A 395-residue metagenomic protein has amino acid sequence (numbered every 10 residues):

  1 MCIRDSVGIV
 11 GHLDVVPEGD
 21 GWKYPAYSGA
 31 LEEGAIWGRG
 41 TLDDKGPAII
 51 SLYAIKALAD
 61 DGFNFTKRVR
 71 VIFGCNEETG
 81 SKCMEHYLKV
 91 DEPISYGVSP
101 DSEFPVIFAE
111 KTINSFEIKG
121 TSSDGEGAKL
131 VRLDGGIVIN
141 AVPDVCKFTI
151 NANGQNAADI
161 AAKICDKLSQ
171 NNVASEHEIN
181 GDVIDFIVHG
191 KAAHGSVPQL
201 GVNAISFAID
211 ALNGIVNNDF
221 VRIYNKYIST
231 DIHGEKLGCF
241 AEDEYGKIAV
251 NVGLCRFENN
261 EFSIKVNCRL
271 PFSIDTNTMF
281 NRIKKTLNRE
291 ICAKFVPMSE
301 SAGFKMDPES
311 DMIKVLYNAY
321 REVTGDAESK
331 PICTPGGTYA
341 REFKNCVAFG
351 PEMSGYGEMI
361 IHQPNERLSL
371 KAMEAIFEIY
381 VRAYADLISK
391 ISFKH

Functional and structural regions predicted by a protein language model:
R4-R39, D60-F65, V188: Acidic/His- and Gly-rich active-site-bordering loop/insert found across diverse amide/peptide-bond hydrolases
L13-V15, V69-T79, P100-P105, I137 (+2 more regions): Acidic, glycine-rich active-site loops and adjacent beta-strand->loop/helix elements that engage anionic groups
D14, C165-A174, I215-V216, K285-C292 (+1 more regions): A common structural junction motif
E32-D43, A327-K330, L368: Short pre-catalytic strand/loop immediately N-terminal to key active-site residues, enriched for Gly-Thr
T41-I55: Active-site alpha-helical elements of protease catalytic centers
I55-E77: Short helix-loop-beta-strand segments that form the rim/entrance of peptidase-like active sites
E78, M84-P271: Midchain, well-structured core segments that form catalytic/ion-binding scaffolds
H189, S196-N259, K265, R269-T278 (+1 more regions): An extended, acidic, His-containing surface patch that forms the Zn2+-binding/catalytic region of metallohydrolases
